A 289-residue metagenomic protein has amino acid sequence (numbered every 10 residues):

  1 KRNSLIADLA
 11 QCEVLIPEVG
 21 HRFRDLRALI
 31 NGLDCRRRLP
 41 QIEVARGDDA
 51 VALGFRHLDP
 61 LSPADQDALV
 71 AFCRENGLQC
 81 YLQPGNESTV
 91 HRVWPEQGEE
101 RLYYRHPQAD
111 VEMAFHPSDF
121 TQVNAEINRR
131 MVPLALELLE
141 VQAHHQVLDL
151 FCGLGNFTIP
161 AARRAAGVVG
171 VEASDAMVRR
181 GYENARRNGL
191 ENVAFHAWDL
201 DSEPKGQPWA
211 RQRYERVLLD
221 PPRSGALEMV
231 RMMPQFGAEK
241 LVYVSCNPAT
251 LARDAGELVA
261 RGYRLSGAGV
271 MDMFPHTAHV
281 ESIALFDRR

Functional and structural regions predicted by a protein language model:
K1-L219, S224-A226, R231: Accessory RNA-recognition modules of RNA-modification enzymes
Q97, N184-R186, E257-L258, E281-I283: Short low-complexity, flexible loop/linker segments enriched in glycine and/or proline with clustered acidic
Y103, I283-L285: Conserved hydrophobic/aromatic beta-strand scaffold that supports enzyme active sites
F115, F286-R288: Hydrophobic residues in beta-strands and at strand termini
H196-V280, D287: S-adenosylmethionine
